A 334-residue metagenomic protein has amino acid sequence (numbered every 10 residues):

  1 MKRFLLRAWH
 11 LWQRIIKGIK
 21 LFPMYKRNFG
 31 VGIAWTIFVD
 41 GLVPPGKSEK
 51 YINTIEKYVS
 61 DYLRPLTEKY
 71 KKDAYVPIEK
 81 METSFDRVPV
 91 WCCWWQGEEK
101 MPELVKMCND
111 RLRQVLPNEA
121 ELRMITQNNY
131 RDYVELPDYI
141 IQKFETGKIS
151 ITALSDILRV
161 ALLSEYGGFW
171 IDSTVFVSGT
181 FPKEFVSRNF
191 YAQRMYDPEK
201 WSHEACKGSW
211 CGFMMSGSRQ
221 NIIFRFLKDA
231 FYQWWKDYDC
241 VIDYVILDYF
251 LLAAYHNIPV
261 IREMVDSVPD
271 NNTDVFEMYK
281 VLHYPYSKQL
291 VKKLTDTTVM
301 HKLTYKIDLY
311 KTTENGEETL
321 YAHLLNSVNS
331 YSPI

Functional and structural regions predicted by a protein language model:
M1-S155, S173-I334: Glycosyltransferase-associated regions of secretory-pathway enzymes, highlighting luminal stem/catalytic domains
D156-Y166: Small-residue hinge/turn detector
Y166, I171-D172: Active-site acidic Asp-centered loop
